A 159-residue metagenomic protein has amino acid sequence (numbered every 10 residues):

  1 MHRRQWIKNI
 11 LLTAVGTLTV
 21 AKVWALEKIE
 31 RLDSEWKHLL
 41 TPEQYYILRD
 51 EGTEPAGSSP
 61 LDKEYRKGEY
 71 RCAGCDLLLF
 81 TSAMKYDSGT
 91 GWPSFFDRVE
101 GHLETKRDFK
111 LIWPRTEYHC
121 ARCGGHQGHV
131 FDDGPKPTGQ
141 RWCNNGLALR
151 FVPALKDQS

Functional and structural regions predicted by a protein language model:
M1-A14: N-terminal secretory signal peptides and thylakoid transit peptides that target proteins across membranes
L18-D50, E54-A56, K67: C-terminal segment of N-terminal export signals and the immediately downstream linker at the start of the mature
Y65-S94: Mid-length scaffold segments of soluble, non-membrane domains
E69, E117, Q140: Residues immediately within or flanking Cys/His clusters that coordinate Zn2+ in small zinc-binding modules
C72, C120-C123: Short cysteine-rich clusters marking metal-coordination/redox-active sites
D76, G124, L147: Cys/His-coordinated zinc-binding microdomains
T81-S82, H129-V130, V152: Short, non-ligating residues that shape and space the ligands of small metal-coordination modules and catalytic
D108-L111, D133-T138: Short linker/helix segments within small regulatory modules
